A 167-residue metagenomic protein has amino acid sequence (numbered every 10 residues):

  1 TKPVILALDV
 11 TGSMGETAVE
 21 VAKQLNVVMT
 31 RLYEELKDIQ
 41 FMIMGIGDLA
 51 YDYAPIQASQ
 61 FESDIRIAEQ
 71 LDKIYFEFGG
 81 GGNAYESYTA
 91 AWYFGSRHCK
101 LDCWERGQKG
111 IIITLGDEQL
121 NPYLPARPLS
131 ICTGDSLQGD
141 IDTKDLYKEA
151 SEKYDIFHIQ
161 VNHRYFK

Functional and structural regions predicted by a protein language model:
T1-K167: Acidic, low-complexity intrinsically disordered regions
